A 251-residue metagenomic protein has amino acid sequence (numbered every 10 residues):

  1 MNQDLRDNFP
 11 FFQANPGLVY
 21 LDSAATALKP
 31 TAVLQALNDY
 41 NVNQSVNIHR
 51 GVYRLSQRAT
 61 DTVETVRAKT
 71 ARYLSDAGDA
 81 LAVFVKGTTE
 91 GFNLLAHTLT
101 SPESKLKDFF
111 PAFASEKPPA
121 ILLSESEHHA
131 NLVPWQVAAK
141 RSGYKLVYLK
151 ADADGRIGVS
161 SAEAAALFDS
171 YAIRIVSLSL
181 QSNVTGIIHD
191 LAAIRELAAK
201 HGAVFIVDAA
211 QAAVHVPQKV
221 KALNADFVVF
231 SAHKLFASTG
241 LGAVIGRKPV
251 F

Functional and structural regions predicted by a protein language model:
M1-F251: Pyridoxal 5′-phosphate
